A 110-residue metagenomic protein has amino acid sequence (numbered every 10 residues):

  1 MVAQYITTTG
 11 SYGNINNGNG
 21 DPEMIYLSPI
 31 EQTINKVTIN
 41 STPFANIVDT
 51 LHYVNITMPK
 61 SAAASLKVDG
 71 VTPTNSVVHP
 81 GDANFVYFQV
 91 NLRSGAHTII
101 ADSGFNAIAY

Functional and structural regions predicted by a protein language model:
M1-Y110: Conserved functional hotspot residues at active sites or interaction interfaces
